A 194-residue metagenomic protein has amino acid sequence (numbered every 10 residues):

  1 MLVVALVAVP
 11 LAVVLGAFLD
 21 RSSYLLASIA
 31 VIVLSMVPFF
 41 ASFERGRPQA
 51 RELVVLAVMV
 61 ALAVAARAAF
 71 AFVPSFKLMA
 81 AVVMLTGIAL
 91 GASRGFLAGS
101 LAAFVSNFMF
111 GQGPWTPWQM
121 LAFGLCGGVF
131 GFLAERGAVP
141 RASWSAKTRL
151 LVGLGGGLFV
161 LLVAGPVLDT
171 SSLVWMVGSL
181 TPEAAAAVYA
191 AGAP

Functional and structural regions predicted by a protein language model:
M1-I29, F72, K77, G113-P117 (+1 more regions): Membrane-embedded alpha-helical hairpins and interfacial helices in multi-pass inner-membrane proteins
M1-M84: Hydrophobic transmembrane alpha-helices
V4-A8, V33, V58, L62-A65 (+8 more regions): Lipid-exposed faces of alpha-helical membrane segments in multi-pass integral membrane proteins
V31-P38, G124-G131, P194: Hydrophobic cores of alpha-helical transmembrane segments in multi-pass inner/ER membrane proteins, independent
V37-A41, M79-G95, V129, L133: Generic transmembrane alpha-helix motif of multi-pass integral membrane proteins
L53-V58, A81-V82, F96-S100, P117-L121 (+1 more regions): Hydrophobic alpha-helical transmembrane segments
A65, A69, I88-L90, L162: Transmembrane helix irregularities
A65-A80, S100-A134: Interfacial aromatic-anchored transmembrane helix boundaries in multi-pass membrane proteins
